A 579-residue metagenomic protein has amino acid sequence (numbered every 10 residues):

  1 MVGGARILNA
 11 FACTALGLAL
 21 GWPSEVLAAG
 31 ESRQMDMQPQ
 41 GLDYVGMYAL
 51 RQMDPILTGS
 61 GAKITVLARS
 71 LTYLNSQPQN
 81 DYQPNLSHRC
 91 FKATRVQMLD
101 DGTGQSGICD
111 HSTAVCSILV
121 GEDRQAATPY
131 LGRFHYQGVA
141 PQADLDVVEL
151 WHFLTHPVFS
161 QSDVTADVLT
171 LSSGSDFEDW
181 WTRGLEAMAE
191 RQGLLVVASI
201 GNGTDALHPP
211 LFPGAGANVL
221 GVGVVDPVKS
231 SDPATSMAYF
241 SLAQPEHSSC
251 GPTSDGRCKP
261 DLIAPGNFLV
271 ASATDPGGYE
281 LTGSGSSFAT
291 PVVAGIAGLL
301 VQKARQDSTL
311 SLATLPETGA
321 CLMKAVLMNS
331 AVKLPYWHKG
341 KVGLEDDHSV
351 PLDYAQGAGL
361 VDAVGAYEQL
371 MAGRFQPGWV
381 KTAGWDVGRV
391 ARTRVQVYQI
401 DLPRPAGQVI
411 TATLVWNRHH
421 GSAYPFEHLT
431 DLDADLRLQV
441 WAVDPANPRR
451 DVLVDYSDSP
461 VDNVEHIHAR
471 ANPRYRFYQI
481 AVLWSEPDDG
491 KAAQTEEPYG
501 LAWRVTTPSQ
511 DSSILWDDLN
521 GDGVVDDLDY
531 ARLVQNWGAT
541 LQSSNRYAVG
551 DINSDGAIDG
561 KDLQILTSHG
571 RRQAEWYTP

Functional and structural regions predicted by a protein language model:
A10-E25: Bacterial N-terminal signal peptides
A29-Q38, Y48-F153, V164-D167, E178 (+8 more regions): Subtilisin-like serine protease catalytic core
G46, G201, P335, D347-L436 (+2 more regions): Secreted peptidase-domain scaffold signal
Y136, L501, V505-P579: Cellulosome-associated attachment modules in secreted, modular CAZymes
N202-N218: Glycine-rich, charge-decorated loop segments at or immediately adjacent to ligand/cofactor-binding or catalytic sites
F212, P265-G343: Hydrolase catalytic cores
P227-P291, D307: Catalytic-core environment of secreted peptidases
E280-T282, V342-Y354, A434-R504: Noncatalytic accessory or regulatory domains flanking protease catalytic cores in secreted, cell-surface, and selected
